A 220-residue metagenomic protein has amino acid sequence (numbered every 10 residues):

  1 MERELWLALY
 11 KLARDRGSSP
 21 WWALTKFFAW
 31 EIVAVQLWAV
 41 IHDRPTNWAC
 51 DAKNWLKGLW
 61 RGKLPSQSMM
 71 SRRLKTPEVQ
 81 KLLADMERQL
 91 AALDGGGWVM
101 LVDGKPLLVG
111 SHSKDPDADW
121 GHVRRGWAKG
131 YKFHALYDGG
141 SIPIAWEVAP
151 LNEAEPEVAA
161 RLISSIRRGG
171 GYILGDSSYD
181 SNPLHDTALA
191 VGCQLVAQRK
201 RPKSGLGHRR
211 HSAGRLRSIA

Functional and structural regions predicted by a protein language model:
M1-I41: Basic, short loop/linker segments at the boundary and entry of helix-turn-helix/winged-helix-like folds
D15-S18, I32, Q36, M70 (+8 more regions): Nucleic-acid-interacting cores, centered on viral/eukaryotic replication and modification enzymes
V35, A49, S66-S71, V99-L107 (+5 more regions): Short, conserved catalytic/metal-binding motifs centered on acidic residues
I41-L56: Short, charged amphipathic recognition helices of the HTH superfamily and cognate SANT/SANTA-like modules
N54-D119: Active-site- or DNA-interface-adjacent structural scaffold in DNA-acting proteins
G96-G97, K132, R168-G170, G192: A general structural motif
V123-R167: Electropositive, glycine- and tryptophan-enriched low-complexity nucleic-acid-binding patches
Y172, S177-A220: Helix-centered, glycine/charged polyanion-binding patches within enzymatic domains that contact phosphate-containing
